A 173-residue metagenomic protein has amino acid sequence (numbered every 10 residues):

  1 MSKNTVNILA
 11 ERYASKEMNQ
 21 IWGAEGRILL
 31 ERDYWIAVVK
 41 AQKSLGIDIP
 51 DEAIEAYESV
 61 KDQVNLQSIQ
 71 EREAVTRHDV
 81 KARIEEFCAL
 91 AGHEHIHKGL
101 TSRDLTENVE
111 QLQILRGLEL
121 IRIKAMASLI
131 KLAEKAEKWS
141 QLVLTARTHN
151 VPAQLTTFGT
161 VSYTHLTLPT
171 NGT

Functional and structural regions predicted by a protein language model:
S2-L166: A helix-coil-helix interface module used to build multimeric assemblies and to scaffold catalytic/cofactor sites
H165-T173: Single conserved hydrophobic/aromatic residue that forms the stacking wall/gate of nucleotide- or nucleobase-binding
